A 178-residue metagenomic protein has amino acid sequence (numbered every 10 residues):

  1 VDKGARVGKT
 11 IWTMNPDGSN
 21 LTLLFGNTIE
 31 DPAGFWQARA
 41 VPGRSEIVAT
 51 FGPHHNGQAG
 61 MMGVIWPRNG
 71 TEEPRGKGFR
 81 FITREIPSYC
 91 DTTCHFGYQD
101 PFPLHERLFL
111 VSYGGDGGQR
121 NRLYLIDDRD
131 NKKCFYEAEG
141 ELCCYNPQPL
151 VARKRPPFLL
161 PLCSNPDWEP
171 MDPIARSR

Functional and structural regions predicted by a protein language model:
V1-D2, I29-T50, P87-P103, L142-P147: Conserved beta-propeller blade repeats
D2-G4, F51-H54, R68, G115: Residue-level signature of beta-propeller blades and closely related beta-rich strand-turn architectures in secreted
R6-T13, N56-W66, G118-Y124: Structural motif
N15-G34, R68-T93, R129-C143: Multi-bladed beta-propeller domains
R44, E169-R178: Contiguous beta-strand segments within globular domains
I47, F109-L110: Hydrophobic beta-strand positions that form the internal "hydrophobic ladder" of WD40/Gbeta-like beta-propeller blades
G117-D172: Blade-level signature of beta-propeller repeat domains, shared across WD40, Kelch, NHL, RCC1 and BNR/Asp-box propellers
